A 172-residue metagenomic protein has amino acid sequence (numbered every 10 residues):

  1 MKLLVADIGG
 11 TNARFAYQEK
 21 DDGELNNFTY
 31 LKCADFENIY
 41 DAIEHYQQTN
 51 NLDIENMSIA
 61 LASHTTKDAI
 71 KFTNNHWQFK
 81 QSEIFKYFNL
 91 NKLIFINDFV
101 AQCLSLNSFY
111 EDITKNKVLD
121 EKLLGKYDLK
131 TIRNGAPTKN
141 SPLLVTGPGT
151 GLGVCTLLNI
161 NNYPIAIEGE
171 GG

Functional and structural regions predicted by a protein language model:
M1-D7, S141-T146: Two-metal-ion RNase H-like nuclease active-site motif
K2-H45, E170-G172: Short glycine-rich, Thr/Ser-proximal phosphate-binding strand/loop in the N-terminal lobe of ATP-dependent enzymes
A13, H64-T66, G151-C155: Short, acidic Gly/Pro/Ser/Thr-rich loop/turn segments
K20-D22, N75-Q78, F109-K117, N159-I167: A glycine- and small-aliphatic-rich helix-loop capping segment at beta-alpha/alpha-beta transitions that lines
T49-D53, P137-N140: Glycine-rich phosphate-binding loop signature in dinucleotide/nucleotide-binding domains
N50-F95, F99-K115, V145: Short beta-strand-loop/turn "lid" adjacent to the catalytic site in phosphate-handling enzymes
L106-P142: A gly/proline- and charged-residue-enriched helix-loop-helix capping module
K130-L144, P148, L152-G172: Glycine/GP-enriched mid-protein hinge/lid loop-to-helix segment characteristic of carbohydrate kinases
